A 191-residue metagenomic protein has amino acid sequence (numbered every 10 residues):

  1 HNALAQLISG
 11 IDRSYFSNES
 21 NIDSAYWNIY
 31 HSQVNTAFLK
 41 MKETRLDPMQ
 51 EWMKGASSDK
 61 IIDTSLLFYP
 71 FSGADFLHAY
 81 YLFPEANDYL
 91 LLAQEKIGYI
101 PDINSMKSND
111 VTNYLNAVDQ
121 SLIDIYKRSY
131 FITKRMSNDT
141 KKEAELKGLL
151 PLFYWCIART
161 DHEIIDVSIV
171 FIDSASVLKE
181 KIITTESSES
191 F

Functional and structural regions predicted by a protein language model:
H1-D124, S190-F191: Non-globular targeting/processing and membrane-anchoring segments
D63-L66, Y126-S129, T160-H162: Loop/turn elements at helix/coil->beta-strand transitions in domains of secreted/extracellular proteins
G73-Y80, S105, Y130-L149: Short acidic, S/G/P-rich loop/turn micro-motifs used as interaction or catalytic elements
Q120-K134: Long, low-complexity, intrinsically disordered polar/charged segments
S137-S190: Short helix-loop boundary/capping segments
